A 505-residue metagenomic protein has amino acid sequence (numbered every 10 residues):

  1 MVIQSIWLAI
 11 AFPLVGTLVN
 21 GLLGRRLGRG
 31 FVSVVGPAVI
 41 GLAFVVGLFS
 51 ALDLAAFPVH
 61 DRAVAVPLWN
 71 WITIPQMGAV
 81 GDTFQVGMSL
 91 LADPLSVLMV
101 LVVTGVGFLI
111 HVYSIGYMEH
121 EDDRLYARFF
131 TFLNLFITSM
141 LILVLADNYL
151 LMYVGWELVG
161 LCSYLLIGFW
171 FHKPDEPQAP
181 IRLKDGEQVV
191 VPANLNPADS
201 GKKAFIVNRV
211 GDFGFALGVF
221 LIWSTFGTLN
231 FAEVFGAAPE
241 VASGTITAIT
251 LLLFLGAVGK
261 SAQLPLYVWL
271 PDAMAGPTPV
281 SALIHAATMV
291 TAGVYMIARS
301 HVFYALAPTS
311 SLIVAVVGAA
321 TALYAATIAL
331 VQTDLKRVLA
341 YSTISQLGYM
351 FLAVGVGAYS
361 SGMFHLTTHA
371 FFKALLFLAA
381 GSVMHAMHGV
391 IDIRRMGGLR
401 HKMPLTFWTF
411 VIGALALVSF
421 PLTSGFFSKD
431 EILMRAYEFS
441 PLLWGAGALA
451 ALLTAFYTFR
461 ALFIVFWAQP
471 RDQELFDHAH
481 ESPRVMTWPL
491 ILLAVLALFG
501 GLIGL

Functional and structural regions predicted by a protein language model:
M1-W7, L23-T131, T225-S243, A298-H301 (+1 more regions): Transmembrane helix-loop-helix hairpins at membrane boundaries of multipass inner-membrane proteins
Q4, L8-A11, V15, V19 (+5 more regions): Residue-level signal for short hydrophobic patches within transmembrane helices of multi-pass membrane transporters
Q4-W7, L18-N20, V39, L496 (+1 more regions): Zn2+-dependent metallopeptidase catalytic domains
I10-R25, F108, V258, A322: N-terminal signal-anchor/start-transfer transmembrane helix
L109-M152, G160-V485, P489, A494-G504: Hydrophobic transmembrane alpha-helices and their helix-loop junctions in integral membrane proteins
E157: Short phosphate-coordinating micro-motif centered on Lys-Gly-acidic
